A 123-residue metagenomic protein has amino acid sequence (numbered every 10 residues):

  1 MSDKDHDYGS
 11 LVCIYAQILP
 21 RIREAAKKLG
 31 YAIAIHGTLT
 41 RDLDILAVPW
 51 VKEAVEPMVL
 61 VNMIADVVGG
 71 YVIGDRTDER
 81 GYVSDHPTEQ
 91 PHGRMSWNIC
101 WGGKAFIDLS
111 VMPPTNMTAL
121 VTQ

Functional and structural regions predicted by a protein language model:
M1-A34: Helical scaffold of the NTase/Pol beta-like nucleotidyltransferase catalytic core
H36-T38, M112: Conserved beta-strand termini and adjacent loop/short-helix elements that scaffold enzyme active sites in alpha/beta
T38-L43, H92-R94: Short Gly/Ser/Thr- and Asp/Glu-enriched loop/turn motifs at secondary-structure junctions
T40-V61: Catalytic metal-binding acidic patch
L43-L46, D85-P87, A119-V121: Short, solvent-exposed polar/charged micro-motifs at secondary-structure junctions
A54-E79: Acidic, glycine-rich loop-and-strand cores that form catalytic or ligand-binding grooves in diverse globular domains
G70-S110: Conserved catalytic core of two-metal-ion nucleotidyltransferases
G103, L109-Q123: Catalytic cores of NTP-dependent nucleotidyl/adenyl transfer enzymes across multiple folds
